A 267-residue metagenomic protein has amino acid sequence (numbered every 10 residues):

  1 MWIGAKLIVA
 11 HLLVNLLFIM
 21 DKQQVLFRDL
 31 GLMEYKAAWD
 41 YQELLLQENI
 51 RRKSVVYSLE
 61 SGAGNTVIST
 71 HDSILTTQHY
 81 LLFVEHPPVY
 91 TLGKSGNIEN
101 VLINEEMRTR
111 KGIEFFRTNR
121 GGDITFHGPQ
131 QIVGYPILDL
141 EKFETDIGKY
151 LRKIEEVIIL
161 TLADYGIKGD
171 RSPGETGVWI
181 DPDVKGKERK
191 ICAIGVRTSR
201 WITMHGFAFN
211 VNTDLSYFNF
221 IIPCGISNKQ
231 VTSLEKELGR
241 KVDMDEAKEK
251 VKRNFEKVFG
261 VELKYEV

Functional and structural regions predicted by a protein language model:
L7-I19: Short, Lys/Arg-enriched N-terminal segments with co-localized hydrophobic residues within the first ~10-30 amino acids
L16-G186, V242: N-terminal lobe of the biotin/lipoate ligase/transferase fold
D139-E141, R197, N210-N212, E237: Solvent-exposed residues in well-ordered beta-strands and their adjoining turns, especially edge/terminal strands
W179, L215-V267: C-terminal accessory segment of soluble enzyme catalytic cores
I191-I194: Histidine/acidic-rich helix-loop-helix segments that form or flank divalent-metal centers in metalloenzyme catalytic
V196, W201-I202: Acidic/histidine-enriched ion/cofactor-binding microenvironments in catalytic or ligand-binding pockets
I202-N210: Conserved phosphate/anionic-ligand binding catalytic regions in large, soluble enzymes, centered on
